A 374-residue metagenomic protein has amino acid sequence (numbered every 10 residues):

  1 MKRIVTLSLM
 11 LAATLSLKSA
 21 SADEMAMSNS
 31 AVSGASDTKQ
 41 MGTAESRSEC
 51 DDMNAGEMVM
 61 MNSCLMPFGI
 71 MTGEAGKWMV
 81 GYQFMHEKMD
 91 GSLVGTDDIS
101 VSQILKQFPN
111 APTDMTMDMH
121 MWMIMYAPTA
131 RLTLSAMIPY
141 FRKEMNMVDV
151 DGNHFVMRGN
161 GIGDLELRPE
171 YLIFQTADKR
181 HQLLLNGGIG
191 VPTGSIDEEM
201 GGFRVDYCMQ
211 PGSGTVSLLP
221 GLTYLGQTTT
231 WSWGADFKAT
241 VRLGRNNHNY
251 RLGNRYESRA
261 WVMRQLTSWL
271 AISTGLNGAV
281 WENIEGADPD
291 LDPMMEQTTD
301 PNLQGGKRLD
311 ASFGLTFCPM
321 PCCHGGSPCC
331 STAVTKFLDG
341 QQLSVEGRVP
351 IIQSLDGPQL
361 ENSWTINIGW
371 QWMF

Functional and structural regions predicted by a protein language model:
S21-V101, D178, L184, C322-D339: Outer-membrane beta-barrel biogenesis signature
E57, P67-M71, P109-M115, F155-R158 (+4 more regions): Outer-membrane beta-barrel domain signature
F68-M71, Y82, W122-Y126, A136 (+7 more regions): Residues on the lipid-exposed face of transmembrane beta-strands in outer-membrane beta-barrel proteins
E74-G76, T116-H120, G159-L165, H181 (+5 more regions): Residues that define the transmembrane beta-barrel architecture of outer-membrane proteins
W78, R131-L134, L167, T176-R180 (+6 more regions): Repeated loop/turn-to-beta-strand initiation elements of outer-membrane beta-barrel proteins
V80-H86, A136-Y140, L185-V191, A235-V241 (+3 more regions): Transmembrane beta-barrel strands of outer-membrane/channel proteins
L93, D97-Q103, L252-F374: Outer membrane beta-barrel transmembrane domains
P139-N247, T298-G306: Outer-membrane pore/translocation modules
